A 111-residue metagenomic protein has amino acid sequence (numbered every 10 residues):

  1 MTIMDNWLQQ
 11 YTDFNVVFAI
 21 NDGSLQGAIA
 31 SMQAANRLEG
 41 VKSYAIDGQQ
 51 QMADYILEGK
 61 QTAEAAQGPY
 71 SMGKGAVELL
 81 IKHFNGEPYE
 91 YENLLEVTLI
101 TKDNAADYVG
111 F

Functional and structural regions predicted by a protein language model:
M1-F111: A residue-level marker of the well-folded mature domains of exported/periplasmic proteins
